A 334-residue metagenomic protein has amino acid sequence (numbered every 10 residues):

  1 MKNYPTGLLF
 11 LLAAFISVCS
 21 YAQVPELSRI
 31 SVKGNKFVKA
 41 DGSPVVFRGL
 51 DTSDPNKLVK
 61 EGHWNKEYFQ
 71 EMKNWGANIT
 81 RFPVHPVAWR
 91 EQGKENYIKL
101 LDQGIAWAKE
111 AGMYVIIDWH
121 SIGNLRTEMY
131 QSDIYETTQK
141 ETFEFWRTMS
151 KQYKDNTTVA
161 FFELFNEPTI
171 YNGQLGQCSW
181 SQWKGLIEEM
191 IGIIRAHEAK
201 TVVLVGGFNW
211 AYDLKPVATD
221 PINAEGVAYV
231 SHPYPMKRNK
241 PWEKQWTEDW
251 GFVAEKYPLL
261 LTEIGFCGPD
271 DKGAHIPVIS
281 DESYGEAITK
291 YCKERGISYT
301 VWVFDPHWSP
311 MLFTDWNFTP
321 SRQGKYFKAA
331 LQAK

Functional and structural regions predicted by a protein language model:
M1-Q23: Bacterial Sec-dependent N-terminal signal peptides
Y21-I79, A329-A333: N-terminal carbohydrate-binding accessory modules
R29-S31, E61, F143-F161, F165-S298 (+2 more regions): Extracellular glycoside hydrolase catalytic/binding regions
S31, K60-I79, P83-V84, R90-S121 (+2 more regions): An active-site-proximal structural segment forming one wall of the substrate-binding cleft that immediately precedes
D41, V45-K66, W89-G93, Y130-I134 (+2 more regions): Acidic/histidine-rich helix-loop elements that form or flank divalent-metal/phosphate-binding sites at the catalytic
G49-D51, R81, E163, L204 (+1 more regions): Residues embedded in well-ordered beta-strands within globular domains across many folds
D51, P83, D118-W119, P233 (+1 more regions): Residue-level recognition of beta-strand->loop/alpha-helix junctions
D54-N56, P83-R90, G123-L125, P168 (+3 more regions): Feature marks short, surface-exposed loop/turn motifs that line or immediately flank catalytic pockets and channel
